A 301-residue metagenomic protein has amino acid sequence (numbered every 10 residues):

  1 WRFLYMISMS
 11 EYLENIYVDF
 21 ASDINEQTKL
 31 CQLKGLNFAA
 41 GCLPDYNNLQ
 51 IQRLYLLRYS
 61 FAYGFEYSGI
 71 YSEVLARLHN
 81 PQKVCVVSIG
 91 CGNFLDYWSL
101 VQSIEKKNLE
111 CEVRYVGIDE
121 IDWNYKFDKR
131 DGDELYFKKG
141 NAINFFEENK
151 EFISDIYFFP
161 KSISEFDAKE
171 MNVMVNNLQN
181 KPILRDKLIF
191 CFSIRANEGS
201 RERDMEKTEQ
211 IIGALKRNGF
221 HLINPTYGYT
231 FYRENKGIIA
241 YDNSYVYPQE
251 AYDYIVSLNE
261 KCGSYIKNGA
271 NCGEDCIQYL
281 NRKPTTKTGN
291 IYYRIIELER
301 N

Functional and structural regions predicted by a protein language model:
F3-N37: N-terminal auxiliary segments of SAM/dcSAM-dependent transferases
A40-L78: Class I SAM-dependent methyltransferase Rossmann-like catalytic core, especially the SAM/SAH-binding loop
Q82-G92: Conserved class I S-adenosyl-L-methionine
N93-L109: Conserved SAM-binding loop of SAM-dependent methyltransferases across substrates and taxa, primarily the Class I
Y125-E151: S-adenosyl-L-methionine
S154-E170: A short SAM/SAH-binding and catalytic strip from SAM-dependent methyltransferases
L184-E198: Conserved beta-strand signature within the Rossmann-like core of class I S-adenosyl-L-methionine
G228-N301: Rossmann-like AdoMet/SAM-dependent catalytic core
